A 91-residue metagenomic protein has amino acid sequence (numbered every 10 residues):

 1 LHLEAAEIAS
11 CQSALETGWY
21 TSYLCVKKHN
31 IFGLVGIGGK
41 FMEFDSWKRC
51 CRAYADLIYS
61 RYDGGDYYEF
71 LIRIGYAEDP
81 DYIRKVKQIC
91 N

Functional and structural regions predicted by a protein language model:
L1-N91: Catalytic cores of secreted/periplasmic lytic hydrolases that degrade extracellular macromolecules
